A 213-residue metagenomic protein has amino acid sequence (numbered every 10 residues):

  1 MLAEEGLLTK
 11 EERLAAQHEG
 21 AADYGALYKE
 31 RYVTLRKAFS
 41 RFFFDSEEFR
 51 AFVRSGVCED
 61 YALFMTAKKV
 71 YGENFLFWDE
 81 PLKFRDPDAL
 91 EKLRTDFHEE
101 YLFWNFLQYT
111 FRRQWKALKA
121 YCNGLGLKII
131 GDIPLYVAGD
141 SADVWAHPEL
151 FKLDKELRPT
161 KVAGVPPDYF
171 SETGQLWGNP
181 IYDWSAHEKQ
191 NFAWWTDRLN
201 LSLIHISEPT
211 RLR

Functional and structural regions predicted by a protein language model:
L2-G126, I130-H187: Active-site-proximal, well-structured secondary-structure segments within enzyme catalytic domains
L118-Y121, N191-L203: An active-site-proximal structural segment forming one wall of the substrate-binding cleft that immediately precedes
L201-L212: Residue-level detector of conserved catalytic or cofactor/ligand-binding positions in enzyme active sites
